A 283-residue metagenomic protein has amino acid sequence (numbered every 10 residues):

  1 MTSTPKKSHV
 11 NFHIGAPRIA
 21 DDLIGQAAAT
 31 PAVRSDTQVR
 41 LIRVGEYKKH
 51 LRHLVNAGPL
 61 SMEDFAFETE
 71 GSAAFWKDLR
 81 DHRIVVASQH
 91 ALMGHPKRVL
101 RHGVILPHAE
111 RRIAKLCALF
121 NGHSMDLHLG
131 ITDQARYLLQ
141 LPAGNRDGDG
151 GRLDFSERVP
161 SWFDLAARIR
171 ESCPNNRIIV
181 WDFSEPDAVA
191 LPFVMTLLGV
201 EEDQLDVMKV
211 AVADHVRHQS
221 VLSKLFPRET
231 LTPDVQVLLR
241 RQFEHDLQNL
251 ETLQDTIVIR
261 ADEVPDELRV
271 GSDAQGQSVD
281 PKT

Functional and structural regions predicted by a protein language model:
M1-T283: Anion-recognition interface
